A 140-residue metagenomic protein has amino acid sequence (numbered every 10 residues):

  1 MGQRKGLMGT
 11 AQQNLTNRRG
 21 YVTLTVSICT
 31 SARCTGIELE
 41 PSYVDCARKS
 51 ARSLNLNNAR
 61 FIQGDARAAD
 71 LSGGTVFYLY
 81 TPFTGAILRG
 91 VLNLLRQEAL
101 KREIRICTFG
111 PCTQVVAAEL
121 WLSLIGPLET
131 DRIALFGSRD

Functional and structural regions predicted by a protein language model:
M1-A11: S-adenosyl-L-methionine
Q13-G20: Class I SAM-dependent methyltransferase "Motif I" SAM/SAH-binding loop
G20-A32: Conserved SAM-binding loop of SAM-dependent methyltransferases across substrates and taxa, primarily the Class I
R33-E38: Conserved SAM-binding motif I beta-strand of class I
A47-R48: Conserved SAM-binding loop
N55-D65: Conserved SAM-binding strand-loop segment of SAM-dependent methyltransferases
G74-L88: A short SAM/SAH-binding and catalytic strip from SAM-dependent methyltransferases
A86-D140: C-terminal substrate-binding/active-site "lid" region of AdoMet-derived donor-dependent transferases
